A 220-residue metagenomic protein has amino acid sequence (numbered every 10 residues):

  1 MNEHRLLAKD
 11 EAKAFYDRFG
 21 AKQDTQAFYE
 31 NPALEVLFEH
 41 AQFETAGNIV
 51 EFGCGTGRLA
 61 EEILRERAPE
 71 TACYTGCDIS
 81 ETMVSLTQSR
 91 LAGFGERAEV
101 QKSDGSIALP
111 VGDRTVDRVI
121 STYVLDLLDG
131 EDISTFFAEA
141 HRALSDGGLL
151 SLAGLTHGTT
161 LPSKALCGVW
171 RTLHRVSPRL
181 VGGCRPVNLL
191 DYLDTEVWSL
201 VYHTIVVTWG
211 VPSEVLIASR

Functional and structural regions predicted by a protein language model:
M1-E44, R58: Conserved class I S-adenosyl-L-methionine
N48, G147-L149: Short glycine-centered segments of the SAM/dcSAM-binding site in methyltransferase folds
V50-I107: Class I SAM-dependent methyltransferase SAM/SAH-binding core
L109-V119: A short acidic, Gly/Pro-enriched loop at the edge of an enzyme's catalytic core that lines a small-molecule cofactor
R118-E131: A short SAM/SAH-binding and catalytic strip from SAM-dependent methyltransferases
S134-D146: A short glycine-rich, Lys/Arg-flanked "PGG" loop and its adjoining helix->strand segment in the class I
A153-E196, Y202-I205: C-terminal alpha-helical "lid/dimerization" subdomain adjacent to the S-adenosyl-L-methionine
W198, T204-R220: Core SAM-dependent methyltransferase catalytic element
